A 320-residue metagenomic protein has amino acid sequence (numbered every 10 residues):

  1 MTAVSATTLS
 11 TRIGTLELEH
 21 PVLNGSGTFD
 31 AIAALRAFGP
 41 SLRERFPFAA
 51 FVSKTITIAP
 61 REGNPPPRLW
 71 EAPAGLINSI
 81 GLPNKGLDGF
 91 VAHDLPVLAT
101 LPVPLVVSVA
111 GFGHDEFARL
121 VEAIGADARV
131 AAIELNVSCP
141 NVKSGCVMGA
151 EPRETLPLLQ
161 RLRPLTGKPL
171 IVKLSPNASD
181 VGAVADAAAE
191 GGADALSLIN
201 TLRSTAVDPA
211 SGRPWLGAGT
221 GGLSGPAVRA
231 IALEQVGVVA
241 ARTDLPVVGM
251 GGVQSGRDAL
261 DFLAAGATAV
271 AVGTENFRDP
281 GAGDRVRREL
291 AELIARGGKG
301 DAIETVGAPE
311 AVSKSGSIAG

Functional and structural regions predicted by a protein language model:
M1-L105, A110-F112: N-terminal capping/small domains of soluble enzymes
V22-S26, A49-S53, L105-V109, I133-L135 (+5 more regions): Hydrophobic faces of well-ordered beta-strands that scaffold small-molecule active sites in alpha/beta enzyme cores
A33-P40, F117-D127, A178-G191, A241-T243 (+1 more regions): Catalytic cores of alpha/beta
S53-I58, N136-C139, A195-T205, G252-V253 (+1 more regions): Glycine-rich phosphate-binding active-site loops on the catalytic face of alpha/beta enzymes
N64-P73, V207-G221, L263, E275-G300: C-terminal helical cap(s) of enzyme catalytic domains, especially alpha/beta-barrels
L76-I77, C139-R153, V184-L245: Glycine/Thr-rich beta-alpha phosphate-binding loop at enzyme active sites
S108-G111, L174-D180, R229, L245-R257: Glycine-rich beta-to-alpha transition loops that act as phosphate-gripper elements at the mouths of alpha/beta enzyme
R229, D284, R288-G320: Extended, intrinsically disordered, low-complexity segments
